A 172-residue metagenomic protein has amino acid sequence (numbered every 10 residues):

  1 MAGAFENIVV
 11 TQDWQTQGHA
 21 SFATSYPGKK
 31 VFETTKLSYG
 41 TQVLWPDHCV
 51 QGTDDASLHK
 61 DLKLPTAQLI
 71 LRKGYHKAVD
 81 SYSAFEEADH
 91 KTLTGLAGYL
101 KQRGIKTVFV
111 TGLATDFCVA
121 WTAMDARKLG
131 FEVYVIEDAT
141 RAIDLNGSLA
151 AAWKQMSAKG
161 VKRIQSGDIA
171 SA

Functional and structural regions predicted by a protein language model:
M1-T107: Active-site alpha/beta core segments
V9-Q12, E132-A139: Short internal beta-strands
Q15-T16, A114-C118: Gly/Ser/Thr-rich loops at beta-strand to alpha-helix junctions that form or flank small-molecule/cofactor-binding
T111: Short beta-strand immediately N-terminal to the catalytic nucleophile in serine-hydrolase-like folds
F117-G130: Histidine-anchored nucleotide/phosphate-binding helix
V135-L149: Short, flexible loop segments at boundaries between secondary-structure elements
K162-S171: Short acidic-hydrophobic, aromatic-tinged amphipathic segments that line or gate anion-handling sites
